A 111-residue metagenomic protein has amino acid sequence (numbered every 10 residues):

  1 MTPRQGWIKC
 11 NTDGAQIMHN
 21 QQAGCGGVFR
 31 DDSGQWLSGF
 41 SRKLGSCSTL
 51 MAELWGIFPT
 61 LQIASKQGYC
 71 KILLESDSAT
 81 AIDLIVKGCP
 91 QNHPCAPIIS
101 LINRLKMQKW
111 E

Functional and structural regions predicted by a protein language model:
M1-E111: Primary recognition of RNase H-like, Mg2+-dependent phosphodiesterase/nuclease domains
